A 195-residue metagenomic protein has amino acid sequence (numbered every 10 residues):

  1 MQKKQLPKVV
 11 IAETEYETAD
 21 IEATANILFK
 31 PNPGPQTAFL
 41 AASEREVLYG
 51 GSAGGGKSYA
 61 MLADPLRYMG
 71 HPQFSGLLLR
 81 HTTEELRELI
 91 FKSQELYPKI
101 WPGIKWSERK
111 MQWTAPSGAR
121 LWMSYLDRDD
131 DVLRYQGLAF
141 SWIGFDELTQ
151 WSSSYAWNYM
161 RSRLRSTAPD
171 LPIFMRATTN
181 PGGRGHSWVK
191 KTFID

Functional and structural regions predicted by a protein language model:
M1-D195: Phosphate/NTP-binding elements of NTP-utilizing enzymes
